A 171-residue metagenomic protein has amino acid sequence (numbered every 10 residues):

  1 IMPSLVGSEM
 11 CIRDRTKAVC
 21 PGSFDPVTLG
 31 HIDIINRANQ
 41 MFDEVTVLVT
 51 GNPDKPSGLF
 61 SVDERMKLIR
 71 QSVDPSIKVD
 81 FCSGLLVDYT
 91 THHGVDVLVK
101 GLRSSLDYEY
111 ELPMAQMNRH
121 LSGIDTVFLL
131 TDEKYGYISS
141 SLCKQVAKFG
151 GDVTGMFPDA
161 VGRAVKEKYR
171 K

Functional and structural regions predicted by a protein language model:
I1-I12: Single conserved hydrophobic/aromatic residue that forms the stacking wall/gate of nucleotide- or nucleobase-binding
E9, D43, D96: Conserved acidic residues
R13, M66, S83-K171: Classical nucleotidyltransferase
K17, D43-T46, D125: Residues at the starts of beta-strands that form the adenosine-phosphate
A18-G30: Short, glycine-rich nucleotide/cofactor-binding loops
C20, V47-V49, F128: Structural beta-sheet core signal
T28, I69, G150: Residue-level signal for inorganic ion chemistry
I32-L86: Short, surface-exposed acidic-centric catalytic microdomains
